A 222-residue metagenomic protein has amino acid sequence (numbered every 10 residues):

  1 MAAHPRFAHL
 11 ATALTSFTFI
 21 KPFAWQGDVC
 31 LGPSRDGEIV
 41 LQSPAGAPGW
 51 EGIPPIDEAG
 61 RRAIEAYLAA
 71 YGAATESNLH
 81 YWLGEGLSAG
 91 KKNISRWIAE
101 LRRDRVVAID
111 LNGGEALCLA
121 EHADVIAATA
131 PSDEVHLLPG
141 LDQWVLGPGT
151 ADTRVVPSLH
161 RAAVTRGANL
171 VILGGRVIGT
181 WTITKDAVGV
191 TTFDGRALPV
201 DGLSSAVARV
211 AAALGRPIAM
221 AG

Functional and structural regions predicted by a protein language model:
M1-G222: Long, charged, low-complexity, helical-prone intrinsically disordered regions
